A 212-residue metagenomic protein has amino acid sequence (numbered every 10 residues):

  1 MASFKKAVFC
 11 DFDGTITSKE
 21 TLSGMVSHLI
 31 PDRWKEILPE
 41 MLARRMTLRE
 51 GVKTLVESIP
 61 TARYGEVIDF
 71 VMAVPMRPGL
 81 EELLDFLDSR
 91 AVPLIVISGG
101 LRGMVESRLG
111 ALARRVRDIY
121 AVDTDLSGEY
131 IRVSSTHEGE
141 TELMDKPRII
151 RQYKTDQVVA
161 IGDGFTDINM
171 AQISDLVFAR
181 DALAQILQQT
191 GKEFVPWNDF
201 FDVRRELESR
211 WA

Functional and structural regions predicted by a protein language model:
A2-D123: Alpha-helical substrate-recognition element adjacent to the catalytic core
G79-P93, G100-A212: C-terminal cap/substrate-recognition subdomain and adjoining C-terminal extension of metal-dependent phosphatase-like
